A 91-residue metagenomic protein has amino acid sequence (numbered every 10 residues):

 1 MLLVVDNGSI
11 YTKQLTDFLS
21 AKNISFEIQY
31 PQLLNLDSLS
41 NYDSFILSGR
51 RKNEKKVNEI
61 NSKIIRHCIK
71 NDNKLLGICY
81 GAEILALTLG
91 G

Functional and structural regions predicted by a protein language model:
L2, S9-G77, A82-E83, L89: Flexible gly/pro-rich beta->alpha loop and the following alpha-helix that scaffold active-site loops
